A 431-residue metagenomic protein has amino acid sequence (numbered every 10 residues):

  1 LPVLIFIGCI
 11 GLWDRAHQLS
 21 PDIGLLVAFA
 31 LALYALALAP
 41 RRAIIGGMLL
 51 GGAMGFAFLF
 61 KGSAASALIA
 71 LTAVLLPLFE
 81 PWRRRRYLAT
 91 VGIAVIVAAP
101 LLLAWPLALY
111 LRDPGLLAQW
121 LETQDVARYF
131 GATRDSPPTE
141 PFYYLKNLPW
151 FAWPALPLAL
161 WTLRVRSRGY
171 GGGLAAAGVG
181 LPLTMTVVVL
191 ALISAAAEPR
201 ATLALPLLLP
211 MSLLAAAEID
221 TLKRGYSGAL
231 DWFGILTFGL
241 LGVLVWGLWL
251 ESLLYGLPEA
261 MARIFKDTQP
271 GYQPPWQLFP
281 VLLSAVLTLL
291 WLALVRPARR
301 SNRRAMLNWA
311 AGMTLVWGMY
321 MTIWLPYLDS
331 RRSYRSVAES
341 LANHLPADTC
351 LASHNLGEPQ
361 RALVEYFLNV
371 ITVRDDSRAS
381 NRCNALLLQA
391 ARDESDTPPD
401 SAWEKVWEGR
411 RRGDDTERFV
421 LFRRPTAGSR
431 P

Functional and structural regions predicted by a protein language model:
L1-A229, R411, D415-R418: Membrane-integral, polyisoprenol-dependent glycosyltransferases of the GT-C/oligosaccharyltransferase superfamily
G46-M48, G52, V165-P431: Membrane-embedded architecture of ER/inner-membrane glycosylation machinery
